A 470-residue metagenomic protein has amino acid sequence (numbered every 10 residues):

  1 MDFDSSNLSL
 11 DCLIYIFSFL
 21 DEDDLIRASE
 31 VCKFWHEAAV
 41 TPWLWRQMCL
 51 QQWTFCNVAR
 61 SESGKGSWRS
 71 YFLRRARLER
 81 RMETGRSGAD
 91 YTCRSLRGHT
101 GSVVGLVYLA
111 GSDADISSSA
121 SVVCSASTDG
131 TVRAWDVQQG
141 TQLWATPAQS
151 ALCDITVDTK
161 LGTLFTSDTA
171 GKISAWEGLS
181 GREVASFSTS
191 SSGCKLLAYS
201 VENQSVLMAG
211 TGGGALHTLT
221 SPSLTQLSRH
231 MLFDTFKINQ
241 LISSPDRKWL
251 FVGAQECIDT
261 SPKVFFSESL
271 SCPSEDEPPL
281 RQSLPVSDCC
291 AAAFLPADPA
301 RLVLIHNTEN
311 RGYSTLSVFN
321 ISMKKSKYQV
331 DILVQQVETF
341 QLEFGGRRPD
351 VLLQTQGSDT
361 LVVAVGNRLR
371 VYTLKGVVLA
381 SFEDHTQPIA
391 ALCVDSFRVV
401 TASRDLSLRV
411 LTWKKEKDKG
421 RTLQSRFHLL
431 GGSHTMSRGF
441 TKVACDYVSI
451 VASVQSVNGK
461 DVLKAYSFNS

Functional and structural regions predicted by a protein language model:
M1-S6, L10-S18, D23-T141, K324-E343 (+4 more regions): Intrinsically disordered, low-complexity acidic/Ser/Thr/Pro-rich linker and tail segments in large eukaryotic scaffolds
C56, R77-G98, T141-D154, R182-A198 (+6 more regions): Inter-blade linker and blade-boundary elements of WD-repeat/beta-propeller domains
L106, V132-D136, I173-E177, L216-T220 (+5 more regions): WD40-repeat beta-propellers
V107-A120, T156-L161, A198-S205, I242-K248 (+5 more regions): Loop/turn segments within WD40 beta-propeller blades
D115-S117, V123-S127, L164-D168, L207-G210 (+5 more regions): Conserved beta-strand element within WD40/beta-propeller blades
R133-S223, L227: A generic tandem-repeat structural signature
Q387, A391-L392, R398-S470: C-terminal interaction modules of eukaryotic adaptor/scaffold proteins
